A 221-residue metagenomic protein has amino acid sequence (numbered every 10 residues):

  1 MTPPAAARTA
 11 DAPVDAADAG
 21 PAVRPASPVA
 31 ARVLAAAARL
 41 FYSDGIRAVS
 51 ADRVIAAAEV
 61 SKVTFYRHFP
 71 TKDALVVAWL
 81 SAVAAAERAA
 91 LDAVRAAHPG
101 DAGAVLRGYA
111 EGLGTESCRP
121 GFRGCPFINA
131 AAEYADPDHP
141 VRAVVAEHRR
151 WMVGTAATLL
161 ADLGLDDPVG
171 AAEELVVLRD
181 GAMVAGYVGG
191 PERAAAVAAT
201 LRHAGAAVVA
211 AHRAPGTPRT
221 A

Functional and structural regions predicted by a protein language model:
M1-P28, R213-A221: N-terminal intrinsically disordered/low-complexity leader segments
T2, R32, R39-A74, A78: Helix-turn-helix
V29-A37, V54, W79-V83, E87 (+1 more regions): Generic hydrophobic, amphipathic alpha-helix propensity
A78, D92-G121, A172-L175: Hydrophobic alpha-helical connector segments
R88, A104-R107, P137-D162, E173 (+1 more regions): Amphipathic alpha-helical packing segments from all-alpha helical-bundle domains
H98, Y134, G186-G190: Secondary-structure edge/capping motif, primarily at the C-terminal ends of alpha-helices and the immediately following
S117-P140: Amphipathic alpha-helical segments used for helix-helix packing
V141-A146, A161-A221: Hydrophobic/aromatic-rich alpha-helical bundle segments in the mid-to-C-terminal region
